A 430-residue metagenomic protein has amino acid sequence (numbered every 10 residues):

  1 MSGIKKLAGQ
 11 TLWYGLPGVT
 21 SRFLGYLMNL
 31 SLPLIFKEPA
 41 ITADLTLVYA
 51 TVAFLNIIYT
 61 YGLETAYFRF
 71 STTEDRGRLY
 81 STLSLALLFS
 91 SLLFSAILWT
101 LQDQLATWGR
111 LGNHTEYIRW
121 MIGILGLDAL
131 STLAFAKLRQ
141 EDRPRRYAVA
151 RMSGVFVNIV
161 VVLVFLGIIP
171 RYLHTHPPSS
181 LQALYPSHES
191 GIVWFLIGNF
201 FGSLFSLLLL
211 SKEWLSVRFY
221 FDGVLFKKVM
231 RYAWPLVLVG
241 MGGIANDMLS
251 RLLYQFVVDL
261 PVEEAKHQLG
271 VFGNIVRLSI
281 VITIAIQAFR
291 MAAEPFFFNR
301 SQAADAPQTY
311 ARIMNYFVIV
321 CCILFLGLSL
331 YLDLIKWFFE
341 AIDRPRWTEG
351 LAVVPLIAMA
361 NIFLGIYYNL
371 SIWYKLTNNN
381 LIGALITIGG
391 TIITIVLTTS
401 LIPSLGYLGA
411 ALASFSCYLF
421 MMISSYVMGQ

Functional and structural regions predicted by a protein language model:
M1-L7, Y172-W194, L207-D247, A292 (+2 more regions): Interhelical loop/hinge segments that connect adjacent transmembrane helices in multipass membrane
M1-Y26, R78-S81, G223-V239, P307 (+3 more regions): N-terminal membrane topogenesis motif
G3-E64, S90-W99, I124-L125, I159 (+2 more regions): Signature of the first transmembrane helix
F23-I41, A106-T107, I244-V281, F296-N299 (+1 more regions): Helix-terminus/linker motif at the lipid-water interface of multi-pass membrane proteins
P39, D103-M121, K266, S329-I362 (+1 more regions): Interfacial segments at transmembrane-helix termini and the short loops linking adjacent helices
Y59-D75, Q140, I275, S279-V318 (+1 more regions): Helix-loop junctions and terminal segments of transmembrane helices in multi-pass membrane transport/translocation
R69, L127-R151, W214, F298 (+2 more regions): Membrane-interface junctions at transmembrane-helix termini in multi-pass inner-membrane proteins
R119, V149-L215, I388-I393, Y407-M428: Hydrophobic alpha-helical transmembrane segments
